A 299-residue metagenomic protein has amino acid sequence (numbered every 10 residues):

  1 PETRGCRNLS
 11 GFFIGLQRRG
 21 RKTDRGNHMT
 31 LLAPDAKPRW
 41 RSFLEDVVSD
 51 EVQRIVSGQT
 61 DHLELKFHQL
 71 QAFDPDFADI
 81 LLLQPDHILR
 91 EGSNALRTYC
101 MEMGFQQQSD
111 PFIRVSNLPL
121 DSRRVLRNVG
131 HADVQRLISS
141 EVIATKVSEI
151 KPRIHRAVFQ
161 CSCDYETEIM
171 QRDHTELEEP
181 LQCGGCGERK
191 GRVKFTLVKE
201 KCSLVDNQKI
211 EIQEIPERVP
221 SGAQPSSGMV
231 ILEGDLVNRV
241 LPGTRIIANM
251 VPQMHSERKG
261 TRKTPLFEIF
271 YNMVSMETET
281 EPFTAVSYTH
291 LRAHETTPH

Functional and structural regions predicted by a protein language model:
F12-G228, L232-T244, N249, M254-K259 (+1 more regions): Long, low-complexity, serine/threonine- and charged-residue-rich intrinsically disordered N-terminal tails that act as
R258-P282: OB-fold/S1-family single-stranded nucleic acid-binding modules
A285-S287: Acidic, proline/serine/threonine- and glycine-rich low-complexity intrinsically disordered segments
T289-T296: Conserved small/polar residues in nucleotide/adenosyl-binding loops
